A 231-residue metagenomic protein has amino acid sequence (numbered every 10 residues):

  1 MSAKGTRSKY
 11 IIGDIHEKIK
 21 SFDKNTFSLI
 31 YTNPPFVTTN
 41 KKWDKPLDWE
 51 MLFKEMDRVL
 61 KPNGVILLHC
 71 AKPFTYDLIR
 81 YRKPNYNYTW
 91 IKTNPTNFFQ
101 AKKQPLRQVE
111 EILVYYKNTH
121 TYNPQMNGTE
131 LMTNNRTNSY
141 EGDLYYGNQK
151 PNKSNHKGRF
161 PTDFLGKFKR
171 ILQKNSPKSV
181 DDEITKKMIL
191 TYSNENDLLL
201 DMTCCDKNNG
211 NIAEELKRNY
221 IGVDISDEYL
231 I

Functional and structural regions predicted by a protein language model:
S2-L230: Core catalytic lobe of class I
